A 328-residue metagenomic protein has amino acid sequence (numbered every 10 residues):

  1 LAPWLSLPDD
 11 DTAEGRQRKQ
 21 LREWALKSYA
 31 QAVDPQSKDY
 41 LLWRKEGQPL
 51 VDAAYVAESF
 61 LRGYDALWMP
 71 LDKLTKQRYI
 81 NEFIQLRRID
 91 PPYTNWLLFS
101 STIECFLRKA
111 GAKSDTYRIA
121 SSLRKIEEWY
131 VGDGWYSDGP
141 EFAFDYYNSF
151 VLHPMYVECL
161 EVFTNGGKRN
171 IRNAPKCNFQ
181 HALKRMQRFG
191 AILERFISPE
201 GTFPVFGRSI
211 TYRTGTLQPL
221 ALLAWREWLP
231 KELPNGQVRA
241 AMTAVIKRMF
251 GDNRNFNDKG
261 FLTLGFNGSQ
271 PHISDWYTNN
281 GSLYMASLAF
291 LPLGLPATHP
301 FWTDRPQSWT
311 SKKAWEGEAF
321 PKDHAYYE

Functional and structural regions predicted by a protein language model:
L1-W4, R18, R22-L183, R195-A221 (+1 more regions): Aromatic-lined, polymer-binding surfaces characteristic of secreted/periplasmic polysaccharide-degrading enzymes
A13-E14: Long, charge-dense tracts
A25, M186, G190, M242-I246: Short amphipathic alpha-helical coiled-coil/interface segments
T75, R118, R185, P234-A241: Short acidic-hydrophobic sequence patches enriched in Asp/Glu that either
Q180-Q187, T303-D304: Beta-strand segments within the central parallel beta-sheet cores of soluble alpha/beta enzyme folds
F189-L193, L217-Q218, D258: Short hydrophobic/aromatic-rich motifs at helix boundaries and adjacent loops
P219-E328: Terminal, non-catalytic domain-edge segments
